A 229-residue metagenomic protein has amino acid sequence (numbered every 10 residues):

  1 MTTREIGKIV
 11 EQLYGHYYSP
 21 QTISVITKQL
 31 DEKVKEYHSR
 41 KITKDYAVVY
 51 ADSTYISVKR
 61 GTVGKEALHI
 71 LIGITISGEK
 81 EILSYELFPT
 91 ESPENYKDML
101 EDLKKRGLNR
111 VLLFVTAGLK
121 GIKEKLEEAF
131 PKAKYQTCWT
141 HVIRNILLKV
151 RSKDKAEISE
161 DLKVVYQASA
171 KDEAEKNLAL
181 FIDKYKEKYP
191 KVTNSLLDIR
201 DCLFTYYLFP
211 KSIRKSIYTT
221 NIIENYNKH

Functional and structural regions predicted by a protein language model:
T2-G15: DNA-recognition alpha helix
R4, Q21, L113, H141 (+1 more regions): Short, solvent-exposed positions on alpha-helices
K8, T22, T137-W139: Alpha-helical oligomerization/assembly modules used to build nucleoprotein complexes
V10, L126-E127, Y185: Broad structural signal for hydrophobic residues in well-ordered alpha-helices, predominantly aliphatic
H16, P20, V25-V115, K120 (+4 more regions): RNase H-like nuclease fold core
D45, K153-A170: A polyampholytic, Gly/Pro-enriched intrinsically disordered region
L113-K120, K125-D161: Conserved beta-strand -> loop -> alpha-helix junction used to position metal-binding or nucleic-acid-contacting
K120, V164, A168-H229: Acidic/histidine-rich catalytic cores and adjacent linkers of DNA breakage/strand-transfer/modification proteins
